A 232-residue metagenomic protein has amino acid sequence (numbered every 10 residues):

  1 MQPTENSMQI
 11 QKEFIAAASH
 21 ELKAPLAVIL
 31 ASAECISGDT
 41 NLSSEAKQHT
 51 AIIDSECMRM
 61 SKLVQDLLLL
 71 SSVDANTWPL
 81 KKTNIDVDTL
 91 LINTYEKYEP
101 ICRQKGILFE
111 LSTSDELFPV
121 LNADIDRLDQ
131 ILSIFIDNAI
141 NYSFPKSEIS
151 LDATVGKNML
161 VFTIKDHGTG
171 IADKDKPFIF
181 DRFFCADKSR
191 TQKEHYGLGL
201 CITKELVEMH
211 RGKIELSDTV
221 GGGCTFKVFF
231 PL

Functional and structural regions predicted by a protein language model:
S55-M60: Short alpha-helical segment of the dimerization/phosphotransfer core of two-component systems
A75-L80, F118-A123: Conserved micro-motifs of the catalytic ATP-binding
K81-E99: A conserved beta-strand-to-alpha-helix junction within the catalytic ATP-binding
I101-S112: Short conserved segments within the C-terminal catalytic ATPase subdomain
A139-I140: Short helix-loop "hinge" at the ATP-lid/N-box region of the Bergerat-fold HATPase_c
I171-F183: Short conserved segment of the HATPase_c
R211-G212: Conserved glycine-rich
